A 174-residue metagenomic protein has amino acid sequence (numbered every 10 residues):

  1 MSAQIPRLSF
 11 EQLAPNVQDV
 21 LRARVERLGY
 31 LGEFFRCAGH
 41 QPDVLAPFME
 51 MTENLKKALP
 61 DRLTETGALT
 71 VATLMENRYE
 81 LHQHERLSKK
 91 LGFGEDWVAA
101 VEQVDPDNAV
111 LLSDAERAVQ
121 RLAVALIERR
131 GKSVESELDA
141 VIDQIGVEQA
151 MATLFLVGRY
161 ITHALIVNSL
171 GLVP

Functional and structural regions predicted by a protein language model:
M1-P174: Hydrophobic alpha-helical segments
